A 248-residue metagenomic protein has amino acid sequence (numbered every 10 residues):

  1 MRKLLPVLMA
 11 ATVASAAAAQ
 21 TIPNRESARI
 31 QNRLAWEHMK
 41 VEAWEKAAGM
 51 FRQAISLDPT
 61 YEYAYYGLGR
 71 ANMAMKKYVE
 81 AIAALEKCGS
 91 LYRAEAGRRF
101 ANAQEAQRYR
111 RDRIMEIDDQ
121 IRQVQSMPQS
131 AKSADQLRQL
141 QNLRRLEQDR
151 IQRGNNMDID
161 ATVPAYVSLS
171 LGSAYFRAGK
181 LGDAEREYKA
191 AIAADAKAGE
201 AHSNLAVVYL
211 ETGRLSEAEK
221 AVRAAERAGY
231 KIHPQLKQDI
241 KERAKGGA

Functional and structural regions predicted by a protein language model:
R33, G67, A101-N102, S170 (+2 more regions): Canonical tetratricopeptide repeat
I117-A165, E217-A248: Terminal, low-structured helical/coil segments at or just beyond the last alpha-helical repeat
